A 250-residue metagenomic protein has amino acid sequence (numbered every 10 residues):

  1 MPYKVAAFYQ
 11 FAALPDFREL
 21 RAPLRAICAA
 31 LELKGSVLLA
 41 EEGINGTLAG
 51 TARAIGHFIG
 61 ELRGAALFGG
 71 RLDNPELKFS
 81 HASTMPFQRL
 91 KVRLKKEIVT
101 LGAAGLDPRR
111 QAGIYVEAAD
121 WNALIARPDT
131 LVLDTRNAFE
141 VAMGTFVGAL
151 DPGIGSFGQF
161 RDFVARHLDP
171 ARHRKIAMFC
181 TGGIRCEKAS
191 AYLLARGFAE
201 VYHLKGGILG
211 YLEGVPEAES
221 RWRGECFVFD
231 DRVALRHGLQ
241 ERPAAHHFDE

Functional and structural regions predicted by a protein language model:
M1-I114, T130, R136-A177, T181-E250: Rhodanese-like catalytic fold shared by cysteine-dependent sulfurtransferases and DSP/PTP-type phosphatases
V116-A119: N-terminal domain-start motif of subtilase-like serine proteases
N122-R127: A short acidic-Thr-Gly-centered motif at the start of a beta-strand
